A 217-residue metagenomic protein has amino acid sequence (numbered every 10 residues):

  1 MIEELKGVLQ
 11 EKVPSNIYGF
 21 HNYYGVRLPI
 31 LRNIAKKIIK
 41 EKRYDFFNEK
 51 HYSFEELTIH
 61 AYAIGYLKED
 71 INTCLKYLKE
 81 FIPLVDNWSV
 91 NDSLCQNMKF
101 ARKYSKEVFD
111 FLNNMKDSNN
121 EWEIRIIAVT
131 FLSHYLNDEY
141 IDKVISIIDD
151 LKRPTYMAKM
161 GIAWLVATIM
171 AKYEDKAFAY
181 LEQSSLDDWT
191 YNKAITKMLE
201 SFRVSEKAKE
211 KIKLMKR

Functional and structural regions predicted by a protein language model:
M1-R217: Alpha-helical scaffold domains
